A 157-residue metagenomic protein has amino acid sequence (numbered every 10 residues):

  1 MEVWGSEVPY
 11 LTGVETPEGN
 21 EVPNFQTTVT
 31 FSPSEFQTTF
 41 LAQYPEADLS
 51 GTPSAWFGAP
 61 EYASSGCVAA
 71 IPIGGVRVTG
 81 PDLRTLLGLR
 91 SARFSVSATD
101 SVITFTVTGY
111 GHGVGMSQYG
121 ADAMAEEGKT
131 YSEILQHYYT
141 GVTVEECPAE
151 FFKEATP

Functional and structural regions predicted by a protein language model:
M1-P157: Conserved, single-site charged/polar hotspot
